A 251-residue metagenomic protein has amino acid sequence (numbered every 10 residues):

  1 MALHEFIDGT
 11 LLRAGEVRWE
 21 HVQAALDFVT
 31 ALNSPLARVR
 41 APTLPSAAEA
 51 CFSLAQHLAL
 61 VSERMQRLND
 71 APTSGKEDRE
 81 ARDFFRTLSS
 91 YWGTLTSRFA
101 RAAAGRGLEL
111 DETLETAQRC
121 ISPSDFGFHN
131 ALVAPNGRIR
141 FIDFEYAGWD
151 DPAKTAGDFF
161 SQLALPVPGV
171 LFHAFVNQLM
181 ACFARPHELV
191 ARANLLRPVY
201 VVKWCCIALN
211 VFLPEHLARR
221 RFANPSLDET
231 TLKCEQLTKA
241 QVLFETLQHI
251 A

Functional and structural regions predicted by a protein language model:
M1-S74: ATP-binding pocket architecture of kinase catalytic cores
H21, A25, P198-V201, Q236: Amphipathic alpha-helix face/heptad-repeat signature
S34-L44, E77, L110, R185-E188 (+1 more regions): Surface-exposed helix-capping loop/turn segments at secondary-structure junctions
S46-L110, L237-Q248: Active-site catalytic-loop/activation-segment of kinase and kinase-like phosphoryl-transfer enzymes
R82-R86, C206-A251: ATP/Mg2+ or Mg2+-diphosphate-binding catalytic cores that bind nucleotide phosphates or diphosphates via glycine-rich
A100-A156: Active-site acidic catalytic loop and adjacent metal/ATP-binding pocket of ATP-dependent phosphoryl transfer enzymes
A117, R192-L196, T231: Short, solvent-exposed segments of well-ordered alpha helices
P152-H187, P198-A218: Active-site activation/catalytic loop segments of kinase-like enzymes and analogous catalytic loops in related
